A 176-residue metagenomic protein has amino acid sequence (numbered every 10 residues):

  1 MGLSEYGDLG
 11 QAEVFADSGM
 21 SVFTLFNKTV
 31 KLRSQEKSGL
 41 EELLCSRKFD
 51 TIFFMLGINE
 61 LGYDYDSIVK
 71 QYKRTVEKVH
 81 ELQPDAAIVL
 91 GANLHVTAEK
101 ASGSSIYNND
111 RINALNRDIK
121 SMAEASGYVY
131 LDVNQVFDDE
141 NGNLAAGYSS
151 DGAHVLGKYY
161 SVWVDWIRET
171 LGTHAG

Functional and structural regions predicted by a protein language model:
M1, G19-F23, I58-Y63, L94-A98 (+2 more regions): Solvent-exposed loop/turn segments at secondary-structure junctions within structured extracellular/periplasmic domains
M1-Q71: Conserved SGNH/GDSL esterase-like catalytic core that processes O-acyl groups on lipids and polysaccharides
G10-Q11, R47-I52, Q83-I88, A125-V129: Loop/turn elements at helix/coil->beta-strand transitions in domains of secreted/extracellular proteins
N27-V30, I58-S67, V79, G103-N109 (+2 more regions): Second-shell loop/turn segments in exported
C45, G57, K73, E77-P84 (+3 more regions): Sec-exported extracytoplasmic/periplasmic mature domains
M55, N59, H80-I112: Active-site segments of SGNH/GDSL-like serine hydrolases that catalyze O-acetyl group transfer/hydrolysis on lipids
S67-T75, I112-N113: Charged helix-capping and loop-helix junction motifs
H95-G176: Catalytic His-Asp segment of secreted/periplasmic serine-dependent ester chemistry enzymes
